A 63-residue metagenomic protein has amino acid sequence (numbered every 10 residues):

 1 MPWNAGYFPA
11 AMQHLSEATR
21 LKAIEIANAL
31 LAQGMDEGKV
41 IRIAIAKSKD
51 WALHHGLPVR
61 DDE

Functional and structural regions predicted by a protein language model:
M1-E63: C-terminal alpha-helical interaction appendages
